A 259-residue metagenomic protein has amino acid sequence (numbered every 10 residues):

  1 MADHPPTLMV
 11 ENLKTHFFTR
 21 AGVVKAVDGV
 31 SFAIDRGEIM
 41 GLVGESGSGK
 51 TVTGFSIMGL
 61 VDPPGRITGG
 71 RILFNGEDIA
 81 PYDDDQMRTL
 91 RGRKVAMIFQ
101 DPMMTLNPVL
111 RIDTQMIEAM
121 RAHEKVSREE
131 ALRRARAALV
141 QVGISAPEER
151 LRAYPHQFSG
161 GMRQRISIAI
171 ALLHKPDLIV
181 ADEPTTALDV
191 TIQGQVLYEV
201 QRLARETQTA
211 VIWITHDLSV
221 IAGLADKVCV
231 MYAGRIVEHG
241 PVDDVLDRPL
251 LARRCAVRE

Functional and structural regions predicted by a protein language model:
M1-L250: ABC transporter nucleotide-binding domains
